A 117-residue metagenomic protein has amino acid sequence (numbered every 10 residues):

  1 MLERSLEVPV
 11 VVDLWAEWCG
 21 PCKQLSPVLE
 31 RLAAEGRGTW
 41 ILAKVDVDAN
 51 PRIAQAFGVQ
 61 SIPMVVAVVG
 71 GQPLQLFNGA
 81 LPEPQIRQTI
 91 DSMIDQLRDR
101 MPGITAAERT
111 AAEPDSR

Functional and structural regions predicted by a protein language model:
M1-P9: A short beta-strand-turn-helix
L2, Q88-R117: Non-globular targeting/processing and membrane-anchoring segments
V8-P9, Q24-V45, P51: Conserved helix-turn-beta segment immediately C-terminal to the redox Cys motif in thioredoxin-like folds
V11-L14, L29, L42, N50-N78: A short, hydrophobic beta-strand/beta-hairpin element that forms part of a small beta-sheet core
L14-V28: Conserved redox-active cysteine motifs that mediate thiol-disulfide chemistry, especially di-cysteine Cys-X(1-2)-Cys
G20, A49, L81: Short alpha-helical
Q60-P102: Non-catalytic, surface beta->alpha helical segment in thiol-disulfide oxidoreductase systems
